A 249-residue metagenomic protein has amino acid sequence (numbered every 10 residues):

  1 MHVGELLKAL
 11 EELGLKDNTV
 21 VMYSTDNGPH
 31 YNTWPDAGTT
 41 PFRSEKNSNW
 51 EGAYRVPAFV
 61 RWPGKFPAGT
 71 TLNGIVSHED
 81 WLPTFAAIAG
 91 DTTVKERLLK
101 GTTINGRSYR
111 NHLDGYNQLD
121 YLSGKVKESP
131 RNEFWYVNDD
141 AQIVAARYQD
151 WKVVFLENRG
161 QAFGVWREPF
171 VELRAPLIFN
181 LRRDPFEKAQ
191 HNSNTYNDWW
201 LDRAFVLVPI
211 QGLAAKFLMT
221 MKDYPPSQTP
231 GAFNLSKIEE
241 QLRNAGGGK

Functional and structural regions predicted by a protein language model:
M1-G4, K8, P83, A87 (+4 more regions): Solvent-exposed, polar/charged alpha-helical surfaces in well-ordered, non-transmembrane soluble domains, broadly
M1-W34: Metal-dependent active-site segment of extracytoplasmic phospho-/sulfohydrolases and closely related
V3, V21-M22, P57, W81 (+1 more regions): Structural scaffold positions in well-ordered secondary structure
K8-L15, A86-V94, S123, A215-K222: Sec-exported extracytoplasmic/periplasmic mature domains
Y23-Y31, Y136-A141, D150, Y224-S236: Short, solvent-exposed turn/loop segments enriched in Gly/Ser/Thr/Pro and often Arg
P29-E51, F66-T70, G74, E79-K188: C-terminal cap/loop subdomain of S1 sulfatases and analogous C-terminal strand-loop tails that border
A58-V60, V76: Short glycine- and hydrophobic/aromatic-rich loop-to-beta-strand nucleating segment in the catalytic cores
Y148, V153, R159-G160, R167-L177 (+1 more regions): Long, internal low-complexity/basic segments
